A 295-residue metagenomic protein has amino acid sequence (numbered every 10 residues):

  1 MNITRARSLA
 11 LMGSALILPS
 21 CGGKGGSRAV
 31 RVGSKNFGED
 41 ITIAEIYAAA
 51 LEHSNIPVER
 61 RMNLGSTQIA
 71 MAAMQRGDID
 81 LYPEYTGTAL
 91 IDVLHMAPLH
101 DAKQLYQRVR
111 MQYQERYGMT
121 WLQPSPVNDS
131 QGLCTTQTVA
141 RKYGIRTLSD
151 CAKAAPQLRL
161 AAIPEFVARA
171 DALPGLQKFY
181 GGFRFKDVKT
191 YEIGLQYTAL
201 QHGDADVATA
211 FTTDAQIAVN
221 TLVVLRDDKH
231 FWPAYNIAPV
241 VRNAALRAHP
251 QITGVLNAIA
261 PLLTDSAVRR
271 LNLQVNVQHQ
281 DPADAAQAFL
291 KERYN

Functional and structural regions predicted by a protein language model:
M1-S14: N-terminal secretory signal peptides and thylakoid transit peptides that target proteins across membranes
P19-S20: C-terminal motif of bacterial Sec signal peptides marking the signal peptidase cleavage site
S27-E59, L64, P126-T198, H202 (+1 more regions): Bilobed "Venus flytrap"/periplasmic-binding protein-like clamshell domains and structurally analogous long
E39, E165-V167, D171-A172, Q177-F179 (+1 more regions): An extracytoplasmic/periplasmic, membrane-proximal ligand-sensing/linker region
M62-D78, T86-I91: Acidic helix-start/capping segments at beta-turn-to-alpha-helix junctions
Q75-E84, P156-L158, Q201-A210: Alpha-to-beta junction loops
V93-K103, Q107-L122, H202-D204, Q216-H230: Ligand-binding "clamshell"
Q131-R141, N236-H249: A bilobed periplasmic-binding-protein/Venus flytrap-type ligand-binding module shared by bacterial periplasmic
